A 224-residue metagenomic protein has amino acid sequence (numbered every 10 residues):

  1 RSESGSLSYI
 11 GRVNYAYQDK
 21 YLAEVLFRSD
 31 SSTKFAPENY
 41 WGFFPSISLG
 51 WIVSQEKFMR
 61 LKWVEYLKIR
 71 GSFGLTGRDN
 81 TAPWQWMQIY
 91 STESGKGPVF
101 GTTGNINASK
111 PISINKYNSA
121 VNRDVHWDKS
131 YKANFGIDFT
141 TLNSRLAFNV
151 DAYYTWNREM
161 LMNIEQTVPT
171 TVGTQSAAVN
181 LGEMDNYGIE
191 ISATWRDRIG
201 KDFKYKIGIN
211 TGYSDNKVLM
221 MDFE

Functional and structural regions predicted by a protein language model:
R1-E224: Extracellular/periplasmic, surface-exposed regions of secreted and cell-surface proteins
